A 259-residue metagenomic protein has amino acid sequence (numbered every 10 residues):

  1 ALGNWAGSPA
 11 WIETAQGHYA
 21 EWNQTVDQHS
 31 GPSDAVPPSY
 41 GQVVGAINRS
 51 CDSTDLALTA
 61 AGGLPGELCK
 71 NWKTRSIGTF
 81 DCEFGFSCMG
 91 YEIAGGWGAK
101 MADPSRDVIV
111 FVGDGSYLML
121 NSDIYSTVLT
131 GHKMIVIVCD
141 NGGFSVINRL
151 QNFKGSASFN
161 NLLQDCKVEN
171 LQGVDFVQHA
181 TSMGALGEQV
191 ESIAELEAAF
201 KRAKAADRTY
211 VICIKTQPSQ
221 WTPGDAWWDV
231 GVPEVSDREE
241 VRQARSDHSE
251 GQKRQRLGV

Functional and structural regions predicted by a protein language model:
A1-A15: Glycine-rich, acidic loop regions that bind phosphate or pyrophosphate groups
A1-N4, G66-E67, N71-V259: Thiamine diphosphate
W5, P9, W22-V36, T54 (+4 more regions): Short secondary-structure junctions and interdomain/linker hinges
S8-W11, S39, D175, S192: A diffuse structural propensity rather than consistent per-protein peaks
P9-W11, A61, N141-G143: Short acidic/polar alpha-helix capping motifs at helix-coil junctions
E13, G17-A20, Q24, A198 (+2 more regions): Polar/charged alpha-helical tracts
E13-G17, A60-A61, C213-I214: Short coil/turn segments at secondary-structure boundaries
H18-A94, A99-K100: Active-site diphosphate/adenylate-binding microenvironment
